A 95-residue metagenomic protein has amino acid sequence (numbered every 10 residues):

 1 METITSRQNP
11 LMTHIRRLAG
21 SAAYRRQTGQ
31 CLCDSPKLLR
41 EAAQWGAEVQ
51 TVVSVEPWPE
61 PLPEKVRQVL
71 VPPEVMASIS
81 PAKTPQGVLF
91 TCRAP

Functional and structural regions predicted by a protein language model:
M1-P95: Arg/Lys-rich RNA-binding interfaces used to dock onto structured RNA substrates
